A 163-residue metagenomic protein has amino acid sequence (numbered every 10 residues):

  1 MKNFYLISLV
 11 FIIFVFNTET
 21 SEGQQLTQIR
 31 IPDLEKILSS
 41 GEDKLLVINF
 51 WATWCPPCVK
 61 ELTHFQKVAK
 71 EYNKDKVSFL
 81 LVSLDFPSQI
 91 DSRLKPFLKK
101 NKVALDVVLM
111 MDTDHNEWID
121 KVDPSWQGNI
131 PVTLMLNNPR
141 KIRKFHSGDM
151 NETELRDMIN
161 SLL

Functional and structural regions predicted by a protein language model:
M1-I29, L163: Bacterial Sec-dependent N-terminal signal peptides
Q25-L45: A short beta-strand-turn-helix
K44, L62-S83: Conserved helix-turn-beta segment immediately C-terminal to the redox Cys motif in thioredoxin-like folds
K44-L46, W51-W54, N129: Short pre-active-site segment immediately N-terminal to redox-active cysteine/selenocysteine motifs in thiol-based
F50-H64: Conserved redox-active cysteine motifs that mediate thiol-disulfide chemistry, especially di-cysteine Cys-X(1-2)-Cys
K76-D91, V103-T113: Thiol-based oxidoreductase modules, predominantly thioredoxin-like and allied folds used for disulfide exchange
F97-I130: Short, internal strand/loop/helix patches that form the active-site neighborhood or redox-interaction surface
I130-L163: Thiol-/selenol-based redox modules, centered on thioredoxin-like and closely related oxidoreductase domains
